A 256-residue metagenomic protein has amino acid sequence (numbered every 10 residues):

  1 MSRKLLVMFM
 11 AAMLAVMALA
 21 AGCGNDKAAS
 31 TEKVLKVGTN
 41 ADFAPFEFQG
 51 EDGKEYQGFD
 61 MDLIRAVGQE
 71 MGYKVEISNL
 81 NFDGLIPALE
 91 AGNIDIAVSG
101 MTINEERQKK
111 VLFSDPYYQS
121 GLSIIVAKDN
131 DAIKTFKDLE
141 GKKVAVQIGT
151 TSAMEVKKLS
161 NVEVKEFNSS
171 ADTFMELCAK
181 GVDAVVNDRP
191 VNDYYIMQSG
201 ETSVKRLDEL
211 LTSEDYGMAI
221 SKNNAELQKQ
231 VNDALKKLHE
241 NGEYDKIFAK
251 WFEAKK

Functional and structural regions predicted by a protein language model:
M1-V34, K256: Short, low-complexity disordered leader/linker segments with a strong preference for bacterial N-terminal type II
S30-G100: Extracytoplasmic small-molecule ligand-binding "clamshell" domains of the periplasmic binding protein/Venus flytrap
K36-T39, Q57, F136-G149: Short loop->beta-strand "edge-of-pocket" segments that line small-molecule binding or catalytic clefts across diverse
A41, Q119-V126, R189, D193-K236 (+1 more regions): Periplasmic-binding protein-like
M61, K74-D138, S203-V204, E209-L210: Acidic, polar ligand-binding/catalytic clefts
M61-D62, E76-L89, D131, I148-T151 (+2 more regions): Short helix-initiation/N-cap motifs at beta->coil->alpha
M61-E70, N130, I148-T150, G217-K255: Extended ligand-binding regions for polar small-molecule ligands
Q69-E70, S78-N79, D83-I96, K110-L112 (+4 more regions): Short helices/loops that flank or line small-molecule/ion binding pockets
